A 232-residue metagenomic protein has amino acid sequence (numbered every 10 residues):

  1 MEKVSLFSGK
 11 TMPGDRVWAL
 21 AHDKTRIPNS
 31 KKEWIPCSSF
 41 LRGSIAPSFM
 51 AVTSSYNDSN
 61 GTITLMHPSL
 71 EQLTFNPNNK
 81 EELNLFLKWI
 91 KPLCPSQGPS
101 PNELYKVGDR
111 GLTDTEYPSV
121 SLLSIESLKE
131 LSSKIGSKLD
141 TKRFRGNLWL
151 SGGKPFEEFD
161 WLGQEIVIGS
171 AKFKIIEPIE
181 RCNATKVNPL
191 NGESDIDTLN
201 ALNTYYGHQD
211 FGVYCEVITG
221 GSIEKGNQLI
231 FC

Functional and structural regions predicted by a protein language model:
M1-W161, V167, K172, S222 (+1 more regions): Electropositive, beta-rich accessory/interaction domains or terminal extensions that provide binding surfaces
S8, K154-V217: Glycine-rich active-site loops that engage anionic ligands at enzyme catalytic sites
H22, E177-I179, T219, N227: Active-site proximal loops enriched in glycine and acidic residues that flank catalytic Cys/His/Asp and coordinate
F211, I218-L229: Short glycine/proline-centered loop/turn elements that form peptide/ligand docking sites
